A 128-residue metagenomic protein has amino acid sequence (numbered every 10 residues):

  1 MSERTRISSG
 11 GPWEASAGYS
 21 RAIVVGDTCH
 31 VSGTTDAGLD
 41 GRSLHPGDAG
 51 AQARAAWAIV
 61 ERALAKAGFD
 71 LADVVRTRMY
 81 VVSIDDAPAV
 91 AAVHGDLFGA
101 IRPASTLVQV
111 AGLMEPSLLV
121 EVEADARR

Functional and structural regions predicted by a protein language model:
M1-A58, R62-V75, V81-R128: N-terminal presequence-like segments and the immediate start of the first folded domain
